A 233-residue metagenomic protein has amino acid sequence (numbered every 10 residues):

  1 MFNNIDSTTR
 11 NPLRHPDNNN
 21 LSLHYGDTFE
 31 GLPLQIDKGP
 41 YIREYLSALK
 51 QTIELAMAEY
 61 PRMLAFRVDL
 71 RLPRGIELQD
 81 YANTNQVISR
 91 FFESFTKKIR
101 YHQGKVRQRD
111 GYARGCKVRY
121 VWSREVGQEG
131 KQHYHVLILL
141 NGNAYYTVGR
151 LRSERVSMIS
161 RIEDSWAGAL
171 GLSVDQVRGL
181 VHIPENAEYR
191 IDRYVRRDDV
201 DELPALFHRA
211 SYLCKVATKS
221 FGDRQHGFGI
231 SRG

Functional and structural regions predicted by a protein language model:
F2-T8, P12, D17-N20, T28-Y60 (+1 more regions): Catalytic "initiation/cleavage/transfer" segments centered on a nucleophilic residue and adjacent nucleic-acid-engaging
T8-P33, Y81-Q103: Short, charge-rich amphipathic segments
E54-Y120, R124-V126: Signature for HUH/AEP ssDNA processing cores
P73-E77, N141-Y146: A short, flexible beta-alpha/helix-coil linker loop
N83-N85, L137, L151-E154: Short intrinsically disordered coil segments
K117-Y145: Histidine-centered divalent-metal-coordination microenvironment in nucleic-acid enzymes
